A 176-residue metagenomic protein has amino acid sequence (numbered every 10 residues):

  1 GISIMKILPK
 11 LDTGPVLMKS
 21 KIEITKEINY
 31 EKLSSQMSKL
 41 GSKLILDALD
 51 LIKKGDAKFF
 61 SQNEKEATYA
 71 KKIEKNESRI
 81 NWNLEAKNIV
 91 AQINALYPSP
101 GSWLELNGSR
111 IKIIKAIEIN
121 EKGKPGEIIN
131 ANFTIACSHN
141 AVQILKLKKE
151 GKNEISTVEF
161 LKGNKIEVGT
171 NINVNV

Functional and structural regions predicted by a protein language model:
G1-A70, N76: Donor/substrate-binding cores of folate-linked one-carbon enzymes
K71-K72, S78-I80, K87-N88: Active-site loop ensemble at the mouth of alpha/beta enzyme cores that anchors a bound cofactor
K72-E74, A95-L96: A short catalytic or substrate-binding loop motif that flags glycine-/basic-rich loops and adjacent residues that bind
N83-V176: An anion-binding loop in the catalytic cleft
